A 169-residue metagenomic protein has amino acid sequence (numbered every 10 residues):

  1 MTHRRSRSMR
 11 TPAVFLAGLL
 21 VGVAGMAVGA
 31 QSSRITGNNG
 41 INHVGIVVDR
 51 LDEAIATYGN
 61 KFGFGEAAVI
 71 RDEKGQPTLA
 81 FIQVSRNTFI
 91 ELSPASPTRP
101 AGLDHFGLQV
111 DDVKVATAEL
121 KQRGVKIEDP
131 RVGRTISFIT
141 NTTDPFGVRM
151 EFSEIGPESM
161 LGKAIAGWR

Functional and structural regions predicted by a protein language model:
M1-M9: N-terminal secretory signal peptides that target proteins for export/translocation
S8-F15, L20-V23, A27-G37, I70 (+2 more regions): Vicinal oxygen chelate
Q31-S32, I41, S93-P94, L103 (+1 more regions): A general structural-boundary detector
S32-I35, Y58, P94-P97: A short alpha-helix capping/helix-coil boundary motif
I35-N39, G45-F89, Q122, P130 (+1 more regions): Core segments of cupin and vicinal oxygen chelate
N39-D49, A80-I82, P97-L120, F138-T143 (+1 more regions): Vicinal oxygen chelate
G45, F62-G63, R86, P94-S96 (+6 more regions): A mature extracytoplasmic/lumenal domain signature
T88-I90, R99-P100, E158-L161: Short loop/beta submotifs within extracellular cysteine-rich repeat domains
